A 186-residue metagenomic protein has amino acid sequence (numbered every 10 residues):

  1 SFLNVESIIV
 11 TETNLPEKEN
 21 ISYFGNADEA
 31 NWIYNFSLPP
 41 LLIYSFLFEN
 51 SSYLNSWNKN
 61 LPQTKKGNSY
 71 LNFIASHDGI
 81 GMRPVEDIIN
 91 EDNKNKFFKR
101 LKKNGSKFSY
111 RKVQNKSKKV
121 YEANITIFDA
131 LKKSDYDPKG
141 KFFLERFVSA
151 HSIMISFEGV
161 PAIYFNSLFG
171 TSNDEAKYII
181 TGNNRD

Functional and structural regions predicted by a protein language model:
S1-D186: Active-site and adjacent substrate-binding regions of carbohydrate-active enzymes
